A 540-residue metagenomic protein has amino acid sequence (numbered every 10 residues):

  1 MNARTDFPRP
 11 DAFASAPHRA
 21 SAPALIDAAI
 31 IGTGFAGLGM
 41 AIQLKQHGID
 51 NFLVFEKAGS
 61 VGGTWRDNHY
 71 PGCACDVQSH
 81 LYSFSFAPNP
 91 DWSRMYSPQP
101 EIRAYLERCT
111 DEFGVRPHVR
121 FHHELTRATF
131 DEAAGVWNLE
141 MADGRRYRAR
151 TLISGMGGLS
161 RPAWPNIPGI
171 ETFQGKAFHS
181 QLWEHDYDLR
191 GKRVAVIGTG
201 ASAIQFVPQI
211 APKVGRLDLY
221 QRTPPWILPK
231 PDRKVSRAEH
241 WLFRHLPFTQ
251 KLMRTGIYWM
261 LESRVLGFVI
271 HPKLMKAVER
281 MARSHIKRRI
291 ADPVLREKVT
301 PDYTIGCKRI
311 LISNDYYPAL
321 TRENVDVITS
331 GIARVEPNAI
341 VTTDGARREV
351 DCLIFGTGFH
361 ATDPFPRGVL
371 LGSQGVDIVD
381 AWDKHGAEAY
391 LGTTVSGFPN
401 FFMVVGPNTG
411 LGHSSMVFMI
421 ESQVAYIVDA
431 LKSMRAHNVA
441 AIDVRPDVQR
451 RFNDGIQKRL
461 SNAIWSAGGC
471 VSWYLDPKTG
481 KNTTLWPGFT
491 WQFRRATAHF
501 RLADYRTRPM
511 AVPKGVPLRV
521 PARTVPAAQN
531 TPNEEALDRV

Functional and structural regions predicted by a protein language model:
N2-T5, A20-V119, Q221-P224, R288-V294: Beta1-alpha1 glycine-rich phosphate/pyrophosphate-binding loop at the start of Rossmann-like nucleotide-binding domains
T5-D6, W226-P229, P247-F248, E388-A389 (+1 more regions): C-terminal, flexible cofactor-proximal segment of oxidoreductases
F7-P8, H18-I30, F35, G39-S60 (+7 more regions): Rossmann-like dinucleotide-binding core of oxidoreductases
R66-V77, I167-E171, I312-Y317, G372-N400 (+1 more regions): FAD-binding beta-loop-beta segment adjacent to the flavin cofactor pocket
N89-R108, R120, I197, V269-V278 (+1 more regions): Short beta-strand to alpha-helix junction loop
R94-S160: Feature captures the FAD/FMN-dependent oxidoreductase FAD-binding
F121-V136, V325-T343: A conserved short coil-to-beta-strand element within the FAD-binding core of flavoproteins
W164-H179, N338-G392: Central helical "cap/lid" subdomain
